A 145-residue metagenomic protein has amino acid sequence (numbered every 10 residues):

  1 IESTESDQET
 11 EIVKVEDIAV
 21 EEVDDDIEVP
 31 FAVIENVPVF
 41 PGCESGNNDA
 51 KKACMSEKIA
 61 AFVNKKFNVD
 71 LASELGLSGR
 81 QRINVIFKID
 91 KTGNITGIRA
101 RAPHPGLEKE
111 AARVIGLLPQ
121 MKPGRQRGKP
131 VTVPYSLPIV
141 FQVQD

Functional and structural regions predicted by a protein language model:
I1-D145: Charge-biased low-complexity segments
